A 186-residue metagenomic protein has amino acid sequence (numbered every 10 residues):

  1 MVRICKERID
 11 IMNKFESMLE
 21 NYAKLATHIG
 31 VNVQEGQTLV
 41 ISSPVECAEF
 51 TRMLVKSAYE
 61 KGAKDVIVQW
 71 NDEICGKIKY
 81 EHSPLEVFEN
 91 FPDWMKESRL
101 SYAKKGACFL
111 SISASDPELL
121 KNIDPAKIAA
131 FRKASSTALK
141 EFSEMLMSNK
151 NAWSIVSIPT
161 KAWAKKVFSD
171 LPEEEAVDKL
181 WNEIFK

Functional and structural regions predicted by a protein language model:
R8-K186: Active-site bordering "gate/hinge" segments that shape substrate access to catalytic or cofactor-binding pockets
